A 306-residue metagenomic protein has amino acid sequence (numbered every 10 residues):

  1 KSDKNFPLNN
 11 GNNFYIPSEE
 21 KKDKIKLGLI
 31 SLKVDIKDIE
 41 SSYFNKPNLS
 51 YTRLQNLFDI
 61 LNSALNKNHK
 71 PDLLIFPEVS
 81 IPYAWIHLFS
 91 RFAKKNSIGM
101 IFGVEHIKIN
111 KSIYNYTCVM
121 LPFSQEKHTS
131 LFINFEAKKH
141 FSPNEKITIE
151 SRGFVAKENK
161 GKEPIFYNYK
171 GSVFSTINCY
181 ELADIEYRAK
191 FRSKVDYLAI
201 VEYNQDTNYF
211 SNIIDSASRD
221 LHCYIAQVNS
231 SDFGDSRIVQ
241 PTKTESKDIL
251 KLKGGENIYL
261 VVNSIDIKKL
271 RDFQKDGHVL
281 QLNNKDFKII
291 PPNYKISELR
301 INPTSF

Functional and structural regions predicted by a protein language model:
K1-L73, S80: N-terminal, active-site-proximal structural segment of metallo-dependent hydrolase catalytic domains
N5-P17, S112-S193, N212-I213: Active-site catalytic loop in hydrolytic enzyme cores
K24-K26, S172-V173, H222: Residues that mark the start of a beta-strand
S31-K33, E78-S80, I177-E181, V201-N204: Structural motif
L54-E136, N204-D206, R219: Cys-nucleophile CN-hydrolase/nitrilase-fold catalytic domain and related Cys-dependent amidase chemistry that acts on
D72-L73, S172-F174, Y197: Structural motif
A84-I101, L182-I289: CN hydrolase (nitrilase-like) catalytic-core segments centered on the catalytic cysteine and neighboring Lys/Glu
N159, E163-G171, S175-Y180, K275-F306: Cysteine/selenocysteine-centered motifs that mediate thiol-based redox chemistry or coordinate metal-sulfur cofactors
